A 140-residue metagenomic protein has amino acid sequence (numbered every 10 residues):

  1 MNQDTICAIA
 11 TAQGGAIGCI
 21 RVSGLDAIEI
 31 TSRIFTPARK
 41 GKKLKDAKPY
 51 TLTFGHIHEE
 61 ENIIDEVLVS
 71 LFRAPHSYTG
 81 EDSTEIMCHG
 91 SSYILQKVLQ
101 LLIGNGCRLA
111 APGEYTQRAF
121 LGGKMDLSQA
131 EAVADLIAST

Functional and structural regions predicted by a protein language model:
M1-T140: A glycine-rich (often HGG/GG-containing) alpha/beta subdomain
